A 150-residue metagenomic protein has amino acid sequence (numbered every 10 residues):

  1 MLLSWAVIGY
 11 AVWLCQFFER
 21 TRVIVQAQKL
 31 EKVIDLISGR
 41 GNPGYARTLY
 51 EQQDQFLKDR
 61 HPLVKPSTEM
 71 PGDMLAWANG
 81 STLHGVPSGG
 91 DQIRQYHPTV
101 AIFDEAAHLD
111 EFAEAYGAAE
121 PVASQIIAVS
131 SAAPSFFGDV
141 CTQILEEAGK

Functional and structural regions predicted by a protein language model:
M1-K150: Phosphate/NTP-binding elements of NTP-utilizing enzymes
